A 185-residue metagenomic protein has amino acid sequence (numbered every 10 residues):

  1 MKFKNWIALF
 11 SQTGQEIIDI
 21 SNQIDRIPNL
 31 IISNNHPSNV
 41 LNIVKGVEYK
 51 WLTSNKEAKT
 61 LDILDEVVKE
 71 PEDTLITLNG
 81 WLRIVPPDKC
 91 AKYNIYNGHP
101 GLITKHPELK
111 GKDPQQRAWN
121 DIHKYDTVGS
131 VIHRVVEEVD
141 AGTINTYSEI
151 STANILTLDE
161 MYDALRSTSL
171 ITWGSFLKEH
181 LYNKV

Functional and structural regions predicted by a protein language model:
M1-V185: One-carbon transfer enzymes
